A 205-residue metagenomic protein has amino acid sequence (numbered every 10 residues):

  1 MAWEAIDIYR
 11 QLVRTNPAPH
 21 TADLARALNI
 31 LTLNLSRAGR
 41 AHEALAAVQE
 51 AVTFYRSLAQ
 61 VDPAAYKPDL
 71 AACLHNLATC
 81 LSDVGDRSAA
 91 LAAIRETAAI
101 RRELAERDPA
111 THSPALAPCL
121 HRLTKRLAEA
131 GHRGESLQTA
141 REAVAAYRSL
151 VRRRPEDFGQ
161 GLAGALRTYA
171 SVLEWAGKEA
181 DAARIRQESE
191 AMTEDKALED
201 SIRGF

Functional and structural regions predicted by a protein language model:
V13, A59, L104-E106, L150-R152 (+1 more regions): Boundary/linker segments of alpha-helical solenoid repeat arrays
P19, D23-R26, A46, A65 (+9 more regions): Residue register of alpha-helical TPR repeats
A22-R37, P68-D83, P114-E129, Q160-S171: Conserved alpha-helical positions within TPR/SEL1-like repeat arrays
W175, E179-F205: Terminal, low-structured helical/coil segments at or just beyond the last alpha-helical repeat
